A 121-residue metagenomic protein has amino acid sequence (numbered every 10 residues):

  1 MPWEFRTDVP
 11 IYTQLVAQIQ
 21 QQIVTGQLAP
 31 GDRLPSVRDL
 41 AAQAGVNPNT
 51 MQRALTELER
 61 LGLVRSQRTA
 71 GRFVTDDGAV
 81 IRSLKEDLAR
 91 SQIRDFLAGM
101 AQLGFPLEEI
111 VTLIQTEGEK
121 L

Functional and structural regions predicted by a protein language model:
M1-R33, D39, L84-L121: Extreme N-terminal segment that seeds HTH/winged-HTH DNA-binding domains in transcriptional regulators
V24-T25, T56, D76: Alpha-helical and His/Cys-centered functional microenvironments
Q27-L28, E57, G62-L63: Short hinge/loop at the helix->beta-strand junction immediately C-terminal to the helix-turn-helix recognition helix
R33-A44, L58: A short alpha-helical element within helix-turn-helix/winged-helix DNA-binding domains across DNA-binding proteins
L34, S66-V74, G78-A79: Short, Lys/Arg-rich nucleic-acid/phosphate-binding segment
A44, G78-A79, K120-L121: Short secondary-structure transition/capping segments
